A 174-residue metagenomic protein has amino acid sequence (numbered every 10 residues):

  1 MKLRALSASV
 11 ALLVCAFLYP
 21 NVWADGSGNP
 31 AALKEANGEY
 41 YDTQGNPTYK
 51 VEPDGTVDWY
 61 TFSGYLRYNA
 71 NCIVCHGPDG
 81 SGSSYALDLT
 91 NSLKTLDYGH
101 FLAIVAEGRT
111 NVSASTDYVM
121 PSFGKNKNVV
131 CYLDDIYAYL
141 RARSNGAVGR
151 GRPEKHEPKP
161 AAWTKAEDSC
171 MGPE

Functional and structural regions predicted by a protein language model:
M1-V10: Bacterial N-terminal signal peptides that target proteins for export
Y19-P20: N-terminal signal peptide c-region/cleavage motif recognized by signal peptidases
G26-K50, S115-E174: Flexible coil segments in periplasmic/lumen-exposed cytochrome c-class electron-transfer proteins
Y40, V57-P78, A103-E107: Sequence/structural segment immediately N-terminal to covalent heme-attachment motifs in c-type and related
W59, S63, R67, S84 (+3 more regions): Extracytoplasmic/secreted proteins, especially bacterial periplasmic and envelope-associated proteins
N69, I73, G77, K94 (+3 more regions): Sec-exported extracytoplasmic/periplasmic mature domains
G80-E107, V119-N126: Gly/Gly-Pro-rich "capping" loops immediately C-terminal to redox-active cysteine motifs in periplasmic/lumenal
